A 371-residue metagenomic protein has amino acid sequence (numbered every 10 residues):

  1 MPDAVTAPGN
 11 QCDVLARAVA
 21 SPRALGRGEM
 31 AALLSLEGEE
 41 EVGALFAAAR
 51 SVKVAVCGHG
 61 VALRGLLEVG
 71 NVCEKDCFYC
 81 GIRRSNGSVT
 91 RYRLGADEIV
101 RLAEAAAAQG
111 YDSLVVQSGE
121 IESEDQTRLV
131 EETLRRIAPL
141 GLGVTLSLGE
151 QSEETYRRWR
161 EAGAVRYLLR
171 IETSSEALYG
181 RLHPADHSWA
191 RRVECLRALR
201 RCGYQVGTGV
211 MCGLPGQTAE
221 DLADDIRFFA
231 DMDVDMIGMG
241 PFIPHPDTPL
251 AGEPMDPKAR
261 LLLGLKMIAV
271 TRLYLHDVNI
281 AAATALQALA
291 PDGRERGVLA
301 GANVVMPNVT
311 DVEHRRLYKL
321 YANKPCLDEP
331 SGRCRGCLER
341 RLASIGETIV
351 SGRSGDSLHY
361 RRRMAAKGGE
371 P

Functional and structural regions predicted by a protein language model:
M1-G38, R101, A230, M236-P371: Auxiliary Fe-S-binding modules of radical SAM enzymes
P22, A49, C77, L169 (+4 more regions): Conserved, mostly hydrophobic/aromatic
A24-V61: An N-cap/entry alpha-helix motif that binds or orients negatively charged groups
G58-E98: Canonical Radical SAM [4Fe-4S] cluster-binding loop centered on the CxxxCxxC motif and its immediate flanking residues
R64-L67, G87, V115-Q126, I243-P254 (+1 more regions): Glycine-rich, proline-tolerant flexible connector loops at the mouths of alpha/beta enzymes
L67-N71, E120-E122, L148-S152, T173-S175 (+5 more regions): Active-site-proximal loop/turn and secondary-structure-junction residues that shape catalytic pockets, frequently
R84-R101, A106-L196, Q205-C212, D235-G238: Core AdoMet radical
S152-W159, P215-F229, A288-L299: Catalytic cores of alpha/beta
